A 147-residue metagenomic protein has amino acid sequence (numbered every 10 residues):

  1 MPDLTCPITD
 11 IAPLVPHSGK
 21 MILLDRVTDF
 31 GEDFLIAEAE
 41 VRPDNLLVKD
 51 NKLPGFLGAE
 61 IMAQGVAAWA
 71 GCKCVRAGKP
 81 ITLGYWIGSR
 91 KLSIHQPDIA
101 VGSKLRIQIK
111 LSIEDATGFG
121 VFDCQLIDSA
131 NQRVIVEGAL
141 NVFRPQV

Functional and structural regions predicted by a protein language model:
D3-L4, A68-Q108: Hydrophobic beta-strand-centered segment that forms part of the acyl-chain substrate-binding groove
I8-S18: Short aromatic-glycine motifs in intrinsically disordered, low-complexity regions
H17-L23, A100-L105: Short coil-to-beta-strand transition motifs
S18-P54: Catalytic strand-loop segment that frames the active site of acyl-thioester-processing enzymes
I22-D25, I87, I107-I109, G138: Small-residue-enriched segments and motifs
D25-T28, H95, K110-S112, I127: Conserved positions in beta-strands of structured domains
D50-W69, G84-I87: Compact, glycine-rich, soluble single-domain proteins
A100-R106, K110-V147: HotDog/MaoC-like acyl-thioester-processing domains
